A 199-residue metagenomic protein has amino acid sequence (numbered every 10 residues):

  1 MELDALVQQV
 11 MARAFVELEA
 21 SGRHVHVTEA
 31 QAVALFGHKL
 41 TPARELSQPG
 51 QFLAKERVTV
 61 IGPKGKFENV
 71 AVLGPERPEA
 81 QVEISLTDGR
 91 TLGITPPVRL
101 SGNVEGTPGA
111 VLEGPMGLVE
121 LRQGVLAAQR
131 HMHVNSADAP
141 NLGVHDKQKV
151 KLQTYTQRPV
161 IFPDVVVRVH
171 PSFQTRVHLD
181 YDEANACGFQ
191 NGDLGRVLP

Functional and structural regions predicted by a protein language model:
M1, L198-P199: C-terminal end-of-chain micro-motif
M1-F15: Short, low-complexity, charged amphipathic interaction modules
E19-P63, E68-P115, E120-K147, K151-Q153 (+2 more regions): Short beta-strand-centered segments at strand-helix junctions
T156: Acidic, glycine-rich active-site loops and adjacent beta-strand->loop/helix elements that engage anionic groups
P159-I161: Short coil-to-beta-strand transition motifs
